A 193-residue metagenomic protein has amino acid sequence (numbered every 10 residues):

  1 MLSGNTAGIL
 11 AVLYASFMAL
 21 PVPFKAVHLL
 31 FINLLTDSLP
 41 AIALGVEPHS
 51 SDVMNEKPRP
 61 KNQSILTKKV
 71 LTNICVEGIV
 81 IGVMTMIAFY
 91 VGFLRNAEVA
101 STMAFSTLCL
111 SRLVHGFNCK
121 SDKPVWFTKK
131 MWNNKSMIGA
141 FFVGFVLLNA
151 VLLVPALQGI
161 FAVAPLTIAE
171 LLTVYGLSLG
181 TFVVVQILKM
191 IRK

Functional and structural regions predicted by a protein language model:
M1-K123: Membrane-embedded transport module
K25, N73-I74, M137, E170 (+1 more regions): Residue-level signature of transmembrane alpha-helical entry/exit and packing/kink sites in multi-pass membrane
I32-T36, T107-H115, G144-V151, L177-V185: Alpha-helical transmembrane segments of multi-pass membrane proteins
M84-M86, V143-Q158: Hydrophobic alpha-helical transmembrane segments in multi-pass integral membrane proteins
F93-R95, V125-F127, A156-A164: Membrane-interface helix termini and inter-helical loops of multi-pass transporters
T128-M137: Cytoplasmic-side transmembrane-helix entry/capping segments in multi-pass membrane proteins
P165-T181: Membrane-interface transmembrane-helix boundary segments in multi-pass integral membrane proteins
I187-K193: Membrane-interface capping segments at transmembrane-helix boundaries
